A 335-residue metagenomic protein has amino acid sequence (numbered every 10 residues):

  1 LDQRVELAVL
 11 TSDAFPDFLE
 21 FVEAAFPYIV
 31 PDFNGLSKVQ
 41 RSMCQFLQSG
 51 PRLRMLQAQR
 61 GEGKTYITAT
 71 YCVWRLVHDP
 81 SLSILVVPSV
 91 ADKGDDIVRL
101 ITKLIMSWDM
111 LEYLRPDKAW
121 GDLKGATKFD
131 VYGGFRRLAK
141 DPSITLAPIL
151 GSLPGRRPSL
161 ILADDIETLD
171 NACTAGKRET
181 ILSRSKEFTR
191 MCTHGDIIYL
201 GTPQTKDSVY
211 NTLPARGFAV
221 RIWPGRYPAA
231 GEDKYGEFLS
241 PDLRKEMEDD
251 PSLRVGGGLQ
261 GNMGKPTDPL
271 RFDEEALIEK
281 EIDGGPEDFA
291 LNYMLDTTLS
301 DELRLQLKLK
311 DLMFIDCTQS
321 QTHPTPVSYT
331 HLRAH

Functional and structural regions predicted by a protein language model:
L1-L53: Pre-P-loop entry segment of helicase/translocase ATPase cores
L56: Hydrophobic anchor at the beta1->P-loop junction of P-loop NTPases
G61: Walker A (P-loop) phosphate-binding loop of P-loop NTPases
T65-C72: Motif I (Walker A/P-loop) of helicase-class P-loop NTPases
H78-S89: Conserved SF1/SF2 helicase motif Ia
V87-L153: Conserved nucleotide-state-sensing and coupling region of NTP-binding domains
I166-A230: Signature of the SF2 helicase/ATPase Hel1-core->accessory helical subdomain module
P241-R333: ATPase catalytic-site recognition across NTP-hydrolyzing enzymes
